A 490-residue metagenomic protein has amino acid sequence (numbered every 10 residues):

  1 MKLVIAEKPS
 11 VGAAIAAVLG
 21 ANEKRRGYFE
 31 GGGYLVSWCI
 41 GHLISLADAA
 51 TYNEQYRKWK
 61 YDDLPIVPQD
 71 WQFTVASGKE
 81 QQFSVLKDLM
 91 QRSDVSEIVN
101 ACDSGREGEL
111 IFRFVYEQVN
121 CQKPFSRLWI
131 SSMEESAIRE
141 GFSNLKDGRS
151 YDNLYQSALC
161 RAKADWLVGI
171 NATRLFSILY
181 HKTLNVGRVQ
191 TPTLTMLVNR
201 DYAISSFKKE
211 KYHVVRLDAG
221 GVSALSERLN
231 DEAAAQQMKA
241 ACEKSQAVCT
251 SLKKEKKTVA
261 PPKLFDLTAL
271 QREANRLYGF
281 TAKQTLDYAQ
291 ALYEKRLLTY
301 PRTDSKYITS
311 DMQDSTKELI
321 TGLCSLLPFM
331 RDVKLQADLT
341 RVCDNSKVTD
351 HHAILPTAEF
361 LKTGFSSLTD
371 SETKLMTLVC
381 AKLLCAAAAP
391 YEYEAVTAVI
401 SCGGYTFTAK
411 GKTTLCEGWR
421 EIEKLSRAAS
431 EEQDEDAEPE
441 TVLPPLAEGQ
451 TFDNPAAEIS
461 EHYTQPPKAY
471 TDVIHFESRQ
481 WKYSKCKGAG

Functional and structural regions predicted by a protein language model:
M1-A162, W166, P439-V442, P455: Intrinsically disordered, low-complexity regulatory segments
E7, V11, E107-I111, Q156 (+9 more regions): Hydrophobic (often cysteine-bearing) scaffold residues that line and stabilize catalytic clefts of nucleotide/cofactor
P9-S10, C39-G41, D103-E109, I130-M133 (+7 more regions): An acidic- and aromatic-residue-enriched active-site/binding cleft used to recognize and process polar
L19, E23, S93, Q118-K123 (+9 more regions): A generic secondary-structure signal for well-formed alpha-helical elements
L43-A76, D88, H181-Q290, S325-L326 (+2 more regions): Long, highly charged, low-complexity internal segments
Q82-L86, L270, T316: Generic hydrophobic alpha-helical segments
L110, L159-T173, V189, L217-A219 (+4 more regions): Core structural elements
F280-V348: Extended, well-ordered alpha-helical scaffold/bundle regions in very large, multi-domain proteins
